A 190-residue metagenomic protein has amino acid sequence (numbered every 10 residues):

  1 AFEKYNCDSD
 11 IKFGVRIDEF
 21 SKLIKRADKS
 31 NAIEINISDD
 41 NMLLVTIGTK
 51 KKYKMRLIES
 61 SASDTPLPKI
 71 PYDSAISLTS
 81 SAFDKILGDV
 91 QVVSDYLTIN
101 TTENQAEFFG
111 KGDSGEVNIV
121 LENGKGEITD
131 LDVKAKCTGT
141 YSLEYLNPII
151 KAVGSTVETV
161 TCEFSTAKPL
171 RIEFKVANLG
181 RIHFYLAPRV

Functional and structural regions predicted by a protein language model:
A1-V92, N100-V190: DNA polymerase sliding clamps and clamp-related checkpoint/processivity subunits
L97: Polyanion-binding surfaces on beta-sheet-dominated domains and ring/shell assemblies
